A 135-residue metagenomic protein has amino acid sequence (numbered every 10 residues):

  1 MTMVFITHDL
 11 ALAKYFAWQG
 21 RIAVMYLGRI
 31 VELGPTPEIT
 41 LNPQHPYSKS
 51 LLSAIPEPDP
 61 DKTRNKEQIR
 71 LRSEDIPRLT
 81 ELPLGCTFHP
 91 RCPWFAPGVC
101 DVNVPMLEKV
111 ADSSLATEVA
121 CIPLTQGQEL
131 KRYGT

Functional and structural regions predicted by a protein language model:
M1-I6: Conserved H-loop
L10-A11: Conserved alpha-helical interface elements of two-component signaling phosphotransfer modules
K14, E32: Acidic donor-binding helix in nucleotide-sugar-dependent glycosyltransferases
Y15-V24: Conserved catalytic segment of ABC-fold P-loop ATPases
R21, L33-G34: Short, glycine/charged-rich "phosphate-handling" switch motifs in NTP-dependent and phosphotransfer domains
P35-T135: Charged, flexible cofactor/metal-binding loops and thiol motifs
